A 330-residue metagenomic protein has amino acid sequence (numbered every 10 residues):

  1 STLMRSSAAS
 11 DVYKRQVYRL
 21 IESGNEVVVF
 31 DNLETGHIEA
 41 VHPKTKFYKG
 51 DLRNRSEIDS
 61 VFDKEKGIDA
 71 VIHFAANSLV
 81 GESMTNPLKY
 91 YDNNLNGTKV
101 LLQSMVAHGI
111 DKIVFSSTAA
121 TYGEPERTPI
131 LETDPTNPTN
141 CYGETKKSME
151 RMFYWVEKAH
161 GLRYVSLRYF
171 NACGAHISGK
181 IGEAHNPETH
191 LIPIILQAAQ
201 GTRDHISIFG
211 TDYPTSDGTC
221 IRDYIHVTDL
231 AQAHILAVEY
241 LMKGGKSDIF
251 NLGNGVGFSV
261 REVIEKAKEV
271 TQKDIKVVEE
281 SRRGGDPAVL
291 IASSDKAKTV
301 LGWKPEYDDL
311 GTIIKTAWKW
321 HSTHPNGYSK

Functional and structural regions predicted by a protein language model:
S1-A9, Y13: Single conserved hydrophobic/aromatic residue that forms the stacking wall/gate of nucleotide- or nucleobase-binding
D11, R15, I194-K330: C-terminal substrate-binding subdomain of Rossmann-fold SDR/epimerase-dehydratase oxidoreductases
L20: Aromatic pocket-lining residues of Rossmann-like dinucleotide-binding sites
N25-E34: Conserved glycine-rich Rossmann-like NAD(P)H-binding loop of the short-chain dehydrogenase/reductase
K44-N54: Rossmann-fold cofactor-recognition segment
L52-N93: NAD(P)H-binding glycine-rich loop region in Rossmannoid oxidoreductase-like domains and their noncatalytic homologs
E57, V100-S104, D229-Q232: Conserved mid-core alpha-helix of short-chain dehydrogenase/reductase
T85-Q103, A107, D111-K112, T121-N171 (+1 more regions): Catalytic helix-loop patch of NAD(P)-dependent Rossmann-fold dehydrogenases
